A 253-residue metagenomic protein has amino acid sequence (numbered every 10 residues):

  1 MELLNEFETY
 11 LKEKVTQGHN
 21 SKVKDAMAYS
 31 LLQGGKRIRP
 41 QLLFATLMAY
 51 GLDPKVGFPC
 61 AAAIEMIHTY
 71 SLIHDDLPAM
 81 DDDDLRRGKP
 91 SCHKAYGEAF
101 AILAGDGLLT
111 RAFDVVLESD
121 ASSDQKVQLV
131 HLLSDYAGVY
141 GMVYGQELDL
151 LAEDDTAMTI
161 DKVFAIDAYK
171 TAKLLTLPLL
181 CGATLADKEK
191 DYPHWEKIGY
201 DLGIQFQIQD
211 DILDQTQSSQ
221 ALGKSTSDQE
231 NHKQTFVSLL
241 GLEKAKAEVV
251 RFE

Functional and structural regions predicted by a protein language model:
M1-V15: N-terminal amphipathic/basic leader segments beginning at the initiator methionine
T16-E253: Mg2+-dependent prenyl diphosphate-binding active-site environment of isoprenoid biosynthetic enzymes
